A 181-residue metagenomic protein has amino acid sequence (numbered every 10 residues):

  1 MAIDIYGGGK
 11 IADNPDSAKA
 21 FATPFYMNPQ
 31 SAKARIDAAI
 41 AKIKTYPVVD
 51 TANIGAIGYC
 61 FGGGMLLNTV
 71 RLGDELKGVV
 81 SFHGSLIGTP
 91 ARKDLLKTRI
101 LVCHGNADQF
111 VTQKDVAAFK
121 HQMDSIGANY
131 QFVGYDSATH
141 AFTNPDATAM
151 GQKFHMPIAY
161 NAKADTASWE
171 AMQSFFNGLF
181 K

Functional and structural regions predicted by a protein language model:
M1-T45, D146-A159: Serine-hydrolase catalytic machinery in alpha/beta-hydrolase-like enzymes
I3-G7, G84, Y135-S137: Active-site loop/turn elements of alpha/beta-hydrolase fold enzymes, especially the short glycine-/histidine-rich
K33-K97: Primarily recognizes the serine-hydrolase "nucleophile elbow" in alpha/beta-hydrolase and SGNH/GDSL folds
L95-I100, I126-N129: Short, proline-enriched alpha-helix->beta-strand connector loops that line the catalytic pocket of alpha/beta-hydrolase
V102-H104, D108, Y135: Short beta-strand/loop motif that positions the catalytic acidic residue of the alpha/beta-hydrolase fold
A107-V111, H140-A141: Acidic catalytic loop of the alpha/beta-hydrolase fold
T112-M123: Short alpha-helix in the alpha/beta-hydrolase fold that links the catalytic acid
I126-K181: C-terminal catalytic histidine-bearing segment of alpha/beta-hydrolase fold enzymes
